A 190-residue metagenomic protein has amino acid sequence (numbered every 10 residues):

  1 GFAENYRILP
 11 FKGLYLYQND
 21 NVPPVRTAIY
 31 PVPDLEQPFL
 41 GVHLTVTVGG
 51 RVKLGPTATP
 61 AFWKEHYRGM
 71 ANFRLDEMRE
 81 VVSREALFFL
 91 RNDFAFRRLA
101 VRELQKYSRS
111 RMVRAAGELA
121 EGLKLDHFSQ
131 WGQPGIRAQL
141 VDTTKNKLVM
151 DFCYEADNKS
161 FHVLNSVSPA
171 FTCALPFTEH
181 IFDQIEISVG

Functional and structural regions predicted by a protein language model:
G1, P176-G190: Internal hydrophobic alpha-helix adjacent to the cofactor/substrate pocket in enzyme cavities
G1-F73: Flavin-dependent oxidoreductases
R7-N21, L90-S166: Flavin (FAD/FMN) cofactor-binding core of flavoprotein oxidoreductases
P31-T47, R97-M112, H180-E186: A broadly tuned preference for mixed-charge, low-complexity surface segments
L35, F39, R137-A138, F161-A174: Glycine-rich phosphate/pyrophosphate-binding beta-alpha loops
V52-K53, T59-L125, V167, F171-A174: C-terminal segments that line or cap access tunnels to active or ligand-binding sites in enzymes and enzyme-associated
L54, R79, Q184-S188: Short, solvent-exposed cationic patches
L148-M150, F171, G190: Flexible, glycine-rich terminal cap/loop adjacent to redox cofactors in electron-transfer oxidoreductases
